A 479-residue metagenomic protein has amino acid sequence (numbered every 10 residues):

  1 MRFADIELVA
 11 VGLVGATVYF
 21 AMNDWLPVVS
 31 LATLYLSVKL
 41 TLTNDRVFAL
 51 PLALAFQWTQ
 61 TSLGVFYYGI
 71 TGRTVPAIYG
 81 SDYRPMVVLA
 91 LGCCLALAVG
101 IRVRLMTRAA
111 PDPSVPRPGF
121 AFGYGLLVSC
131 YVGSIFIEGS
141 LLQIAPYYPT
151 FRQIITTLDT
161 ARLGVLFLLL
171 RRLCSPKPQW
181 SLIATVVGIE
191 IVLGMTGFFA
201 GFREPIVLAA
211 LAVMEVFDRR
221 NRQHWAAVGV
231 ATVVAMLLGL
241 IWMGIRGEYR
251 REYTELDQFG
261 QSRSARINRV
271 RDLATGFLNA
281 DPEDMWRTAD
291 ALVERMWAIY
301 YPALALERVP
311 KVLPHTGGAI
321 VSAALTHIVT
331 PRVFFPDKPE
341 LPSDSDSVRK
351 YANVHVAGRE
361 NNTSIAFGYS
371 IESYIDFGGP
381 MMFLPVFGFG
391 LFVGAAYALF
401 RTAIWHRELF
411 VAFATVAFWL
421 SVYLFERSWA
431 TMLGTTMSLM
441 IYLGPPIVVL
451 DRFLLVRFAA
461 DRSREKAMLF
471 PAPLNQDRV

Functional and structural regions predicted by a protein language model:
M1-P111, V213-D218, R222-L238, G434-G444 (+2 more regions): N-terminal "leader" segments that precede or initiate the main folded domain
L8-A16, A32-S37, L163-L169, T185-G194 (+4 more regions): Hydrophobic, membrane-inserted alpha-helices
A10-T17, A55-Y67, S129-G139, G188-G197 (+2 more regions): Aromatic-anchored segments of alpha-helical transmembrane domains
V28-L34, L89-A96, D159-L163, I371 (+1 more regions): Hydrophobic alpha-helical transmembrane segments
A98-Y253: Membrane-embedded catalytic interface detector for glycan/lipid assembly enzymes
T232-E340: Aromatic-rich transmembrane-lumenal/periplasmic boundary elements in polytopic membrane proteins
V312-F377: Long extracytoplasmic/lumenal interhelical loops at the membrane interface of multi-pass membrane proteins
H355, R359-V479: Hydrophobic alpha-helical segments
